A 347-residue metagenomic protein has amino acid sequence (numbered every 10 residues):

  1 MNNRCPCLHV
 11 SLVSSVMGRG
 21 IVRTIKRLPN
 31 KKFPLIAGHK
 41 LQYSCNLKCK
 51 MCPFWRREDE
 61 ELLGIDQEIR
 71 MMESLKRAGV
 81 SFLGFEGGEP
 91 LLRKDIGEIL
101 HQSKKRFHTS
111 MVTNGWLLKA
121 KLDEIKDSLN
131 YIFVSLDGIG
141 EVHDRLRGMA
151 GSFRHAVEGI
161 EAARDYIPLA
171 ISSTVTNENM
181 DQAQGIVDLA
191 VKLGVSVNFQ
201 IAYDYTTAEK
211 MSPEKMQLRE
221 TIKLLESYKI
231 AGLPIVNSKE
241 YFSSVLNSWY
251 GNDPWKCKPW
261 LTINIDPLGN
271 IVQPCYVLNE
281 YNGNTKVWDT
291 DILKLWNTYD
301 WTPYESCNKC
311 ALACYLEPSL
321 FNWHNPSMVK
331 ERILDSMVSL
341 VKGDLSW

Functional and structural regions predicted by a protein language model:
N2-E124, S128, W323, E331-R332 (+1 more regions): Conserved alpha-helical substructure of the radical SAM core
G38, V195, E220, L233-V338: Accessory C-terminal segments flanking Radical SAM cores
L41, C45-N46, S103, V134 (+5 more regions): Generic structural signal for small/hydrophobic residues in well-ordered secondary structure, especially within
W55-L62, R145-G151, S212-E214: Short glycine-enriched, charge-decorated loop/helix-capping segments at active-site entrances that position
I65-E86, L92-D204: Radical SAM/AdoMet-radical enzyme domain recognition
H143-L146, A208-M211, L246-N247: Short acidic, glycine/proline-rich loop/turn micro-motifs
E158-E161, D188-K192, E209-I235, N282-T285: A structural motif corresponding to the C-terminal lobe/cap of the Radical SAM core domain
Y203-T207, Y241-S244: Short, catalytically relevant binding-site loops at active-site mouths
